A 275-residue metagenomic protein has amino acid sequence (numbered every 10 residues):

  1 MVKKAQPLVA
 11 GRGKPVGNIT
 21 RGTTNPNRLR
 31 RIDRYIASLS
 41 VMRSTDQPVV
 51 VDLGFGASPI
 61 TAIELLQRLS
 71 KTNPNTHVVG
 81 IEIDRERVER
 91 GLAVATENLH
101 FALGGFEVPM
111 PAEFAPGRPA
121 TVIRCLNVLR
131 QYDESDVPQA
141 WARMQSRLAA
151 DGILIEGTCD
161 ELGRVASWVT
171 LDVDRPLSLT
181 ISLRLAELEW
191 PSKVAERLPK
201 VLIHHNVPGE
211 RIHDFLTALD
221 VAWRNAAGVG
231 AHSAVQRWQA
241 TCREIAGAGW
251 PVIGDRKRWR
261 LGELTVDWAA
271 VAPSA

Functional and structural regions predicted by a protein language model:
M1-D52, A57-P59: Class I SAM-dependent methyltransferase Rossmann-like catalytic core, especially the SAM/SAH-binding loop
G56-P109: Class I SAM-dependent methyltransferase SAM/SAH-binding core
M110-I123: A short acidic, Gly/Pro-enriched loop at the edge of an enzyme's catalytic core that lines a small-molecule cofactor
A120-P138: A short SAM/SAH-binding and catalytic strip from SAM-dependent methyltransferases
R130, P138-A150: A short glycine-rich, Lys/Arg-flanked "PGG" loop and its adjoining helix->strand segment in the class I
L148-L162: Conserved beta-strand signature within the Rossmann-like core of class I S-adenosyl-L-methionine
G163-A240: A conserved mid-domain beta-alpha-beta active-site/ligand-binding segment of alpha/beta enzyme cores
R211-A275: Conserved Class I S-adenosyl-L-methionine
